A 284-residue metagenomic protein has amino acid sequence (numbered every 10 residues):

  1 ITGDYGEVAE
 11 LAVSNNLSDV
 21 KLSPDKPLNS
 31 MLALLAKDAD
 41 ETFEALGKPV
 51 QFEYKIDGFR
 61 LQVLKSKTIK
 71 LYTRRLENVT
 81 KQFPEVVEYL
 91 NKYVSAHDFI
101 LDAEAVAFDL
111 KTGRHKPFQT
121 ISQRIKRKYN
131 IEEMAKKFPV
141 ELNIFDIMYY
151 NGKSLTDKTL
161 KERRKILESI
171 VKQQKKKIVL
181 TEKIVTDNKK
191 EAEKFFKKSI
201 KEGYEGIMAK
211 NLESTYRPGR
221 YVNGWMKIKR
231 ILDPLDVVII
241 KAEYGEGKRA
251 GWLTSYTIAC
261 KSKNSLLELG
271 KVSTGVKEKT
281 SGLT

Functional and structural regions predicted by a protein language model:
I1-V185, T254-V272: N-terminal nucleic-acid-engaging modules of covalent nucleotidyltransferase systems
T2-G6, N78-V79, P84-Y89, F196 (+2 more regions): Electropositive nucleic-acid-contacting surfaces
G3-E7, V171-P218: Metal-assisted phosphate- and nucleotidyl-transfer catalytic regions
M31-F52, I56, K189-K194, N211-G247: Flexible, glycine/threonine-enriched loop-and-boundary segments that flank and lead into catalytic domains of large
L64-S66, P218-Y221, R249-T254: Short glycine/proline-enriched turns and hinge-like loops at secondary-structure junctions
K126, Y204-E205, I231-D236: Acidic, His- and aromatic-enriched active-site or binding-groove loops in soluble protein domains that engage sugars
Y204, Y244-A250, T274: Alpha-helical scaffold/interaction cores of sigma-54-like transcription cofactors and many family A DNA polymerases
T274-T284: Generic long, charged, amphipathic alpha-helical segments
